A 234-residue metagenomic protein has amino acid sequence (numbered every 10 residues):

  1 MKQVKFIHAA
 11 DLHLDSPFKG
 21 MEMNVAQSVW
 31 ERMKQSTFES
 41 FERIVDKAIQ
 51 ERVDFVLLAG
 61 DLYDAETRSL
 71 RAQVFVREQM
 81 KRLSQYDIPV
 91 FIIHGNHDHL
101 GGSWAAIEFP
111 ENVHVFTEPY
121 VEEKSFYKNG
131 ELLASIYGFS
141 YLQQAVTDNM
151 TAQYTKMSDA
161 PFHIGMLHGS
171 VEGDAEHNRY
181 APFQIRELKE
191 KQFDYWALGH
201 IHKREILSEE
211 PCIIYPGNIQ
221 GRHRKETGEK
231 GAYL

Functional and structural regions predicted by a protein language model:
M1-Q73: N-terminal active-site segment of His-dependent metallophosphoesterases
F55, E66-G231: His/Asp/Glu-rich metal-coordinating catalytic cores of metallo-dependent phosphodiesterases/hydrolases acting on
